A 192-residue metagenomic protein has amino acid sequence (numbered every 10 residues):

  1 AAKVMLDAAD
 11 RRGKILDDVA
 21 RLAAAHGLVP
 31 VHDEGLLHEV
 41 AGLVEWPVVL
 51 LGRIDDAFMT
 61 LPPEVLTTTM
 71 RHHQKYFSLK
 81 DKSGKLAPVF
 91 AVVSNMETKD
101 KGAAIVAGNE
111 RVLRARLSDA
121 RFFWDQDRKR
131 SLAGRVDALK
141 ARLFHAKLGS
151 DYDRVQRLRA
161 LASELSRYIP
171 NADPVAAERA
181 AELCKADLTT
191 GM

Functional and structural regions predicted by a protein language model:
A1-M192: Amphipathic alpha-helical "coupling" segments that flank catalytic cores
